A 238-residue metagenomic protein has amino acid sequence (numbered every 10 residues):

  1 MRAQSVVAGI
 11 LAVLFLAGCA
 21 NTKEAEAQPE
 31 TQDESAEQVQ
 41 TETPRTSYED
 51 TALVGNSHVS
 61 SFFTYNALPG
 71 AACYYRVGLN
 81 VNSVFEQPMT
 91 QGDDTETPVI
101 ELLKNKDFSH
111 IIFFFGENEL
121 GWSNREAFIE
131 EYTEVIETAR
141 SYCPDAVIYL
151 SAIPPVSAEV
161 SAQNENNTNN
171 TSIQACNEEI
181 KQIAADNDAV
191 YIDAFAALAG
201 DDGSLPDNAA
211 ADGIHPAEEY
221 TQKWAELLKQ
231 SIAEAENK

Functional and structural regions predicted by a protein language model:
M1-G9: Positively charged n-region of N-terminal signal peptides that target proteins for export
F15-G18: C-terminal motif of bacterial Sec signal peptides marking the signal peptidase cleavage site
A20-K23: Bacterial signal peptide processing site
T41-E131: Conserved SGNH/GDSL esterase-like catalytic core that processes O-acyl groups on lipids and polysaccharides
F114, S151-A152: Alpha/beta-hydrolase-fold catalytic nucleophile elbow
Y132-I136, N177: Generic structural signal for well-ordered alpha-helices, preferentially at hydrophobic/aromatic core positions
C143-V147: A short helix->loop->beta-strand "cap" motif at the edges of active sites that frequently abuts
V156-K238: Catalytic His-Asp segment of secreted/periplasmic serine-dependent ester chemistry enzymes
